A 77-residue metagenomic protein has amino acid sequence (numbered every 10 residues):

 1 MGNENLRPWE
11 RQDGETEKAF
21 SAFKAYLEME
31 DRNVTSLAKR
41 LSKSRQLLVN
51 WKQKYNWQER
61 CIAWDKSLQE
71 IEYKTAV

Functional and structural regions predicted by a protein language model:
M1-V77: N-terminal, charge-rich alpha-helical recognition modules
